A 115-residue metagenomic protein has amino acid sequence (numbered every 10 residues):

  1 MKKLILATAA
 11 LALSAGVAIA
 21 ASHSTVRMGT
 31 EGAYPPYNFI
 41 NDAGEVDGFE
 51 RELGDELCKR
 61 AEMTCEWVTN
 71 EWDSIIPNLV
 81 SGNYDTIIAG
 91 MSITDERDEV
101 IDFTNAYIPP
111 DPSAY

Functional and structural regions predicted by a protein language model:
M1-L4: Positively charged n-region of N-terminal signal peptides that target proteins for export
A7-T8, A18: Cleavable N-terminal signal peptides
L11-A12: Repetitive helical segments and hydrophobic/amphipathic motifs
G16-S22: Sec/Tat signal peptide C-region and signal peptidase I cleavage site
H23-M91: Extracytoplasmic small-molecule ligand-binding "clamshell" domains of the periplasmic binding protein/Venus flytrap
M28, W67, F103, A114-Y115: Generic preference for hydrophobic
P35-Y37, N105, P109-Y115: Small-molecule pocket liners
N83, E96-P110: Ligand-binding "clamshell"
